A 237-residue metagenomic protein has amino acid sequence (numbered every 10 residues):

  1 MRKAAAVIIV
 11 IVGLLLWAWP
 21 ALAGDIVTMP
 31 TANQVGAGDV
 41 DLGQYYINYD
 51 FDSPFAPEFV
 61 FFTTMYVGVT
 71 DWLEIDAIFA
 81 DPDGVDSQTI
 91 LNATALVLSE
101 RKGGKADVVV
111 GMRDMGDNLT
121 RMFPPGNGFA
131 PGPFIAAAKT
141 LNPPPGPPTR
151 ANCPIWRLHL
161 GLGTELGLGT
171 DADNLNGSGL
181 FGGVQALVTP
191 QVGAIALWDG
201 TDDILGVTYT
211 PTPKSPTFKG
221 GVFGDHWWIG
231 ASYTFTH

Functional and structural regions predicted by a protein language model:
M1-I8: Bacterial N-terminal signal peptides that target proteins for export
I11-V12: Repetitive helical segments and hydrophobic/amphipathic motifs
A18-P20: N-terminal signal peptide c-region/cleavage motif recognized by signal peptidases
L22-P133, A138-L158, L162-L168, V188 (+4 more regions): Transmembrane beta-barrel domains of Gram-negative outer membranes and organellar outer membranes
D171-A172, S178-G221, S232: Outer membrane beta-barrel transmembrane domains
G221-W227: Short, acidic/turn-prone active-site loops that include or flank metal/cofactor- and phosphate-binding residues
W227-H237: Flexible, glycine-rich linker and terminal segments associated with outer-membrane beta-barrel/transport systems
